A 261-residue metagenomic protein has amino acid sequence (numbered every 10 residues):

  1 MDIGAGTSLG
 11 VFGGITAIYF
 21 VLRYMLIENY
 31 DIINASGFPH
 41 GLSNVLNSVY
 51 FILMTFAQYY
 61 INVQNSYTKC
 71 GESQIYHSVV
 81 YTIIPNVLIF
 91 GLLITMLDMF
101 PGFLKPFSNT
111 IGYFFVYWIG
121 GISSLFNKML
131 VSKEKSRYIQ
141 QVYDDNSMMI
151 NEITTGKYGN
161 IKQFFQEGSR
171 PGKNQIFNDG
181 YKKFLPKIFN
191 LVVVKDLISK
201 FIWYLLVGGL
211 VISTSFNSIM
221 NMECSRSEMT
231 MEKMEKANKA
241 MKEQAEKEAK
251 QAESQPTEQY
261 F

Functional and structural regions predicted by a protein language model:
M1-G6, Y59, K236, A240-E243 (+3 more regions): Terminal export signals
M1-Y113, L191-L205, M220-E232: N-terminal first transmembrane alpha-helix
A35-V45, Q58, Y143, I153 (+1 more regions): A contiguous, well-structured "functional interface" segment within a domain
Q58, Q64, Q74, Q140-Q141 (+6 more regions): Residue-identity detector for glutamine
P85-L185: Charge-rich cytosolic interhelical loops and cytosolic tails of multi-pass membrane proteins
R137-D144, N151, Q163-Q166, N190 (+1 more regions): Polar/charged alpha-helical tracts
Q166-N190, N217, K250-F261: Eukaryotic organellar inner-membrane topogenic segments
G209-E253: Juxtamembrane interface at the cytosolic side of transmembrane helices
